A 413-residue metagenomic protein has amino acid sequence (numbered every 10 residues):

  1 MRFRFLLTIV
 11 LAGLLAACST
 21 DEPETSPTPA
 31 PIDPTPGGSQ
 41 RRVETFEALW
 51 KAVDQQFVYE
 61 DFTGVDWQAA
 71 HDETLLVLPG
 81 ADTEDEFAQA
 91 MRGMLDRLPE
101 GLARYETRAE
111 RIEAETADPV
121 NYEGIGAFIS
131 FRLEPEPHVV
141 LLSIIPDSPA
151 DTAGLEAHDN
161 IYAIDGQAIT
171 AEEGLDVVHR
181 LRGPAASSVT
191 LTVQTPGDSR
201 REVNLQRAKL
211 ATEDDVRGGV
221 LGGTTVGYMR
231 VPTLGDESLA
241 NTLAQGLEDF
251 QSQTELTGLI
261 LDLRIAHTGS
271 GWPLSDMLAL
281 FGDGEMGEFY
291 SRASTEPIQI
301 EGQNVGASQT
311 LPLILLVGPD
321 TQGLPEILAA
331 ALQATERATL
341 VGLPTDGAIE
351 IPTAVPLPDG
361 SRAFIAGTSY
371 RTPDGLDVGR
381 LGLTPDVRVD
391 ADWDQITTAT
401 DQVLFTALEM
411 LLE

Functional and structural regions predicted by a protein language model:
M1-L7: Bacterial N-terminal signal peptides that target proteins for export
L14-A17: C-terminal motif of bacterial Sec signal peptides marking the signal peptidase cleavage site
S19-E22: Bacterial signal peptide processing site
G37-F62: Mature N-terminal segment immediately following signal peptide/propeptide cleavage in secreted/periplasmic
T45, D61-H138, S188-V189, T195-R207 (+1 more regions): Extended, small/polar residue-biased N-terminal targeting/export presequences and adjacent propeptide/linker tracts
W50-V58, D72-T83, R92-A103, P146 (+8 more regions): Sec-exported extracytoplasmic/periplasmic mature domains
V120-A163, Q167-A171, T368-S369: PDZ/PDZ-like domain segments forming the peptide/carboxylate-binding groove, activating on the N-terminal beta-strands
V140-S143, D151-A157, D165-A168, L175-P358: Cleft-lining beta-strand/loop regions that shape enzyme active-site pockets
